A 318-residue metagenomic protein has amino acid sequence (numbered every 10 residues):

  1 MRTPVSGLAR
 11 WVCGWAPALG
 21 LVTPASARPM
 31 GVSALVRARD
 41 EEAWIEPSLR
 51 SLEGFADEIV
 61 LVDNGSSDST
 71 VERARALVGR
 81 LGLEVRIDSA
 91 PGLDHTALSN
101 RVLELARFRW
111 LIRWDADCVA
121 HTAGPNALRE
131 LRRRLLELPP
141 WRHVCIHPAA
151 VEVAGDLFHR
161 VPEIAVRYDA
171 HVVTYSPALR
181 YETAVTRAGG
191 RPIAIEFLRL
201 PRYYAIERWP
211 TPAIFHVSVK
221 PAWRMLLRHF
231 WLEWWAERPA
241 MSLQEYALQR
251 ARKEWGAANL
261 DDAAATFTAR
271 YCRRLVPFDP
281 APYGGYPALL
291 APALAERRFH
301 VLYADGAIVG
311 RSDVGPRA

Functional and structural regions predicted by a protein language model:
R2-A16, A97-N100, T122-A318: Catalytic-site signature of metal-activated, phosphate-bearing donor transferases, centered on the GT-A/GT-A-like
A16-L19, D40-F55: Short, well-formed alpha-helical segments that are part of the catalytic scaffolds of diverse glycosyltransferases
M30-V32, E53-V62, S69, G82-R86: Short loop->beta transition adjacent to catalytic acidic/histidine clusters or analogous donor-positioning motifs
G31-W44, S48, V62: A conserved hydrophobic helix/loop-capping motif in glycosyltransferases and polysaccharide synthases
A43, A90-L98: A short, glycine-/small-residue-rich helix N-cap motif at loop->alpha-helix starts within glycosyltransferase
D63-A74, P91-G92: A conserved acidic beta->alpha catalytic loop
N100-W110: Active-site nucleotide-sugar/metal-binding loop of Leloir-type enzymes
F108-H121: Short beta-strand-to-loop acidic/aromatic patch adjacent to the donor-nucleotide binding site
